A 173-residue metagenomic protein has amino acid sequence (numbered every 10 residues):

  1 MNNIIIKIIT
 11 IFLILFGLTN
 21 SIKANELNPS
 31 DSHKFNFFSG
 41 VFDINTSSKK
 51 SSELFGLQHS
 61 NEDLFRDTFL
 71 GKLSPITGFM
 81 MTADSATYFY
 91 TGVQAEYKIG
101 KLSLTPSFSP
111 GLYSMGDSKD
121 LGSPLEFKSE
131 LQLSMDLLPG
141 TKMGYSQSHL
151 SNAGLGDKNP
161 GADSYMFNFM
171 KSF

Functional and structural regions predicted by a protein language model:
M1-S30: Cleavable N-terminal export/targeting peptides
I22-D63: Outer-membrane beta-barrel initiation region
I22-S32, D63-L73, K98-L104, G140: Short loop/turn motifs that connect adjacent beta-strands in outer-membrane beta-barrel proteins
F35-N45, L70-T82, T105-L112, S146-S151: Transmembrane beta-strand segments that form the barrel wall of outer-membrane beta-barrel proteins
D43-E53, F79-Y90, S118-P124, G154-A162: Solvent-exposed loop/turn segments connecting transmembrane beta-strands in outer-membrane beta-barrel proteins
E53-L57, M135, P160-F173: Outer-membrane beta-barrel "beta-signal"
H59-D63, A95-Y97, M135, Q147 (+1 more regions): Residue-level signature of outer-membrane beta-barrel architecture
D84-F108: Helix-adjacent hinge/juxtasegments
